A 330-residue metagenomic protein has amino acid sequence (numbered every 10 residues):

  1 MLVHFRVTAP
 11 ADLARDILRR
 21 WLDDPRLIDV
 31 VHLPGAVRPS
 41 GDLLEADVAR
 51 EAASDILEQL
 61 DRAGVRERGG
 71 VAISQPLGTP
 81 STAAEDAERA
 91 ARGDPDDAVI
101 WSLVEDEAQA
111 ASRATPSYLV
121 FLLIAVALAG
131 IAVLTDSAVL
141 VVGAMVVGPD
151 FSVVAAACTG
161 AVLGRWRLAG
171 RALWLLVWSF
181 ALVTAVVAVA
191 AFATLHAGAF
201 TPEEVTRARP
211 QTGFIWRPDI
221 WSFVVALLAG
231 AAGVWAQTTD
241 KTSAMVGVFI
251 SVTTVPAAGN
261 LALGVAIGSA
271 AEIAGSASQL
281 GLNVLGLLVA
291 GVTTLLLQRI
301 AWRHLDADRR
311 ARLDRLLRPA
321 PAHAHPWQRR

Functional and structural regions predicted by a protein language model:
M1-A98: Soluble N-terminal domains of membrane-associated systems
R66-E67, A84-P95, P116-I131, R167-R171 (+3 more regions): Hydrophobic alpha-helical transmembrane segments
R68-V71, M145-V154, S251-A258: Short, proline-centered helix/strand-breaking motifs
A90-D94, S112, T135, A262: Transmembrane helical cores of multi-pass secondary ion antiporters/exchangers
D94-Q109: Intrinsically disordered, low-complexity cytosolic tails and juxtamembrane linkers of membrane/envelope proteins
Q109-H196: Core alpha-helical transmembrane segments of integral membrane proteins
G170, V177-R330: Generic detector of multi-pass transmembrane helix bundles and their immediately adjacent loops in polytopic membrane
